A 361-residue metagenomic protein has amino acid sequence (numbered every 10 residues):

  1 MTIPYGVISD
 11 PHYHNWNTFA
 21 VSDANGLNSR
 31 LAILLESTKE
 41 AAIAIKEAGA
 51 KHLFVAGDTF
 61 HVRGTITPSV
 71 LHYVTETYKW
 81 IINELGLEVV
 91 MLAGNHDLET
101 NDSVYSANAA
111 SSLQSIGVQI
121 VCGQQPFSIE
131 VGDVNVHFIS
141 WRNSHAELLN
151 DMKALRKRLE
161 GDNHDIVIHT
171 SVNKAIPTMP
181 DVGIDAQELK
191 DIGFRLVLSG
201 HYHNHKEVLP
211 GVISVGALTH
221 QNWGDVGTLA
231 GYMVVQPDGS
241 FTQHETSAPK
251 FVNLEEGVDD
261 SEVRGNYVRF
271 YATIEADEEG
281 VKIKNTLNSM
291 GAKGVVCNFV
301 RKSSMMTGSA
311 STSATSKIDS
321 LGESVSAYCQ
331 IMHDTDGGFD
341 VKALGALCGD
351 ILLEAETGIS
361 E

Functional and structural regions predicted by a protein language model:
M1-D23, V341-A343, I351-S360: Acidic, histidine-bearing metal-coordination/catalytic regions of metal-dependent phosphoesterases
T2, P11, N17-F127, K190: Core catalytic region of metal-dependent phosphoesterases/phosphodiesterases, especially metallo-beta-lactamase-like
I3-N15, D133-N143, H164-H169, V212-G216: Active-site-proximal beta-strand elements of phosphoester/diester hydrolases
D10, T38, L53, D58 (+8 more regions): Divalent metal-coordination and catalytic microenvironments
H12-N17, H61-G64, M91-S103, F127-I129 (+4 more regions): Active-site environment of divalent metal-dependent phosphoester hydrolases
V74, A93, D97-Q187: Conserved catalytic scaffold of divalent metal-dependent phosphoesterases
T178-F241: Conserved beta-sheet core of the metallophosphoesterase superfamily
Q236-E361: Accessory, non-catalytic peripheral segments of nucleic-acid enzymes
